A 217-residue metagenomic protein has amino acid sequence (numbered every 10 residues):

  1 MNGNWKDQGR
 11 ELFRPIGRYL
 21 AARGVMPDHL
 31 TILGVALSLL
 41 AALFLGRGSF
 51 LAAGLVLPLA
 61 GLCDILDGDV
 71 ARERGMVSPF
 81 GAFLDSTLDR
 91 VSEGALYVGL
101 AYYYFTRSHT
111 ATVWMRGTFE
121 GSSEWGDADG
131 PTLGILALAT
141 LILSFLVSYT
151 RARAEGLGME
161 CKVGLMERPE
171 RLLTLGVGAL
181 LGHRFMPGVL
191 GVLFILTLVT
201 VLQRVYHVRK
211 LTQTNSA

Functional and structural regions predicted by a protein language model:
M1-G17, R90-A217: A feature for the membrane-embedded catalytic helix bundles of lipid/isoprenoid biosynthetic enzymes
G17-P27, G81-F83: Membrane interfacial helix-start motif at the N-side
Y19, R23, D69-E73, R153: Membrane-interface helix caps of multi-pass small-molecule transporters
M26, D64, D85, E167: Divalent metal-coordination and catalytic microenvironments
H29-L30, T87-L88, R171: Membrane-interface loop-to-helix entry segments
T31-F80, P131-I142, F185-L196: Membrane-embedded alpha-helical segments that form the functional core of polytopic membrane enzymes, especially those
A53-G54, P79-A82, G158-G164: The feature identifies polytopic integral membrane transport proteins across all domains of life
G81, D85-D89, E93: Alpha-helical transmembrane segments of multi-pass membrane proteins
